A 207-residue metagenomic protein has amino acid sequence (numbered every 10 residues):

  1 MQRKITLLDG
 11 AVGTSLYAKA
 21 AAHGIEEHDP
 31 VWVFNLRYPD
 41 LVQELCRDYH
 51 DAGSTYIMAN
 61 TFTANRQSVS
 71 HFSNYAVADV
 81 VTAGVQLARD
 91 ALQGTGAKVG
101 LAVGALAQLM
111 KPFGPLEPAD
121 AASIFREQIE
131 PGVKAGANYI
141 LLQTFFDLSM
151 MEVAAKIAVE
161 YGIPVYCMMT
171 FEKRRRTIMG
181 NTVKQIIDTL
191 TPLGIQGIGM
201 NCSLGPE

Functional and structural regions predicted by a protein language model:
M1-E207: Domain-level signal for soluble alpha/beta catalytic cores
